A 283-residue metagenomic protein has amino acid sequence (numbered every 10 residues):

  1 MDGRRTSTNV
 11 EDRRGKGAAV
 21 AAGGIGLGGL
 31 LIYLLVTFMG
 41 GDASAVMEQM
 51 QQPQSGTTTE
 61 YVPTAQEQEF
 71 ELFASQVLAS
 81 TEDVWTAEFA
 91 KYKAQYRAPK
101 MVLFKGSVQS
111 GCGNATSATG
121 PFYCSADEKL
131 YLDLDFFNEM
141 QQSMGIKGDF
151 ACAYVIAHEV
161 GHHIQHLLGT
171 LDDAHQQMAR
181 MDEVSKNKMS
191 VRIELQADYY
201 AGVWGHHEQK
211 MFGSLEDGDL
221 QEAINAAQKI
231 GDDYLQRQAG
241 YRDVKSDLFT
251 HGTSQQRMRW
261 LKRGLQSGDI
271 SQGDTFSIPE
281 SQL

Functional and structural regions predicted by a protein language model:
M1-V62: Long amphipathic alpha-helical segments used for membrane anchoring, targeting, substrate engagement, or oligomerization
A22-G24, V102, L130-D133, Y199: Structural recognition of the beta-strand scaffold that forms the well-ordered cores of secreted hydrolase catalytic
Q68, L72-Y96, K188, R192-Q236: Short helix/loop segments within enzyme catalytic domains that coordinate or immediately flank catalytic cofactors
W85, L132, Y154-L167, A197-D198 (+1 more regions): Active-site recognition of the HExxH zinc-binding catalytic motif
S107-D133: Catalytic zinc-binding patch centered on the HExxH motif and its immediate surroundings that defines zinc-dependent
F136-V155, S185-M189: Short pre-active-site segment immediately N-terminal to the catalytic Zn-binding motif
V160-H175, E208-Q209: Catalytic Zn2+-binding segment of zinc metalloproteases
Q228-L283: Pan-zinc metallopeptidase signature
